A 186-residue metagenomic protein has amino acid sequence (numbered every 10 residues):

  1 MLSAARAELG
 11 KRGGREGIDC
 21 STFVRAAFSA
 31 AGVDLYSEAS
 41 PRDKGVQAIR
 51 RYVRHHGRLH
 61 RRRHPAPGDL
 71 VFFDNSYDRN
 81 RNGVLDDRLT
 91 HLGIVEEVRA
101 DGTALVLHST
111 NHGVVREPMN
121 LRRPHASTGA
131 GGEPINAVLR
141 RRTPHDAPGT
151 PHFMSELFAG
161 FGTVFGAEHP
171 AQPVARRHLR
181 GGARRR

Functional and structural regions predicted by a protein language model:
M1-R42, R50-R54, G149-R186: N-terminal capping segments
Y36-E117: ...with weaker cross-activation on analogous glycine-rich loops/strands in unrelated enzymes
R81-R186: Aromatic- and glycine-rich peptidoglycan recognition patches
